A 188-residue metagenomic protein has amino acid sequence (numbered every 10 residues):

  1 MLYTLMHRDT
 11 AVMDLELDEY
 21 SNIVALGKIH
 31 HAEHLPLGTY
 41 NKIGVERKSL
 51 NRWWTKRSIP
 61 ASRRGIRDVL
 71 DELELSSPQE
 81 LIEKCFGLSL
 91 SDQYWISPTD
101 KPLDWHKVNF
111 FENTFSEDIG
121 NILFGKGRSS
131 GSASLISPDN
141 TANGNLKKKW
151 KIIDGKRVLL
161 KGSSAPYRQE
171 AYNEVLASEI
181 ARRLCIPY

Functional and structural regions predicted by a protein language model:
M1-Y188: Phosphate/dinucleotide-binding and metal-coordinating scaffold of catalytic cores in nucleotide-dependent enzymes
